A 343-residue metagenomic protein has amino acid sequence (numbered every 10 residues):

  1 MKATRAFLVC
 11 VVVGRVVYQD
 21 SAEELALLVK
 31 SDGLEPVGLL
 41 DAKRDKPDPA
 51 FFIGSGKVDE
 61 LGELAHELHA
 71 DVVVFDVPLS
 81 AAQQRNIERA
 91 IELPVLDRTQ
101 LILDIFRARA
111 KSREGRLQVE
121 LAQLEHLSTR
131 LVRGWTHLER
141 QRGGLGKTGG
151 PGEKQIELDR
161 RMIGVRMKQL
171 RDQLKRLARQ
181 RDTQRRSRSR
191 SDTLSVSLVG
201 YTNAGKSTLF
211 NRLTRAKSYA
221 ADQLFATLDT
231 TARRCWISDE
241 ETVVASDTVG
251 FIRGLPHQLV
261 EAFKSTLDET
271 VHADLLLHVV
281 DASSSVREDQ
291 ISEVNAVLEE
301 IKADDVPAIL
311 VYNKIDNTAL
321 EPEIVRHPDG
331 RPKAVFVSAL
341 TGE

Functional and structural regions predicted by a protein language model:
M1, A65-E67, T227, C235-D239 (+5 more regions): Conserved catalytic network of the ASCE P-loop NTPase/AAA+ motor domain
M1-A6, G134-L276: Conserved G1/Walker A P-loop phosphate-binding module
M1-L103: N-terminal accessory targeting/assembly segments
V9-V11, V199, V311: Short hydrophobic segments within beta-strands
V12-V17, K43-R44, D48-F51, V74-A81 (+5 more regions): Conserved Switch II/interswitch segment of TRAFAC-class P-loop GTPases
E23-S31, D59-H66, R85-R89, D104 (+11 more regions): Solvent-exposed alpha-helical segments within well-ordered globular domains of core cellular machineries
D71, D274, P332: Conserved acidic residues
A90-K147, P151, D304-I309, K314-E343: Canonical P-loop GTPase G-domain recognition
